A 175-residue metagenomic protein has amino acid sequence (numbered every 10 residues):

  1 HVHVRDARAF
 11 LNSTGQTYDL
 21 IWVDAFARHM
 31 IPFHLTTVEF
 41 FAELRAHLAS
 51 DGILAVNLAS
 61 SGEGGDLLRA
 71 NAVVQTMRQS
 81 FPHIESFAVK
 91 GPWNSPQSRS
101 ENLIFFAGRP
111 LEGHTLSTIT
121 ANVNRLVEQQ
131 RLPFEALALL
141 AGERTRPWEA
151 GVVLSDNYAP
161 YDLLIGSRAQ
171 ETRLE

Functional and structural regions predicted by a protein language model:
H1-A55, E63-A70, R78-S80: The AdoMet/dcAdoMet-binding core of the Class I SAM-like
V2-V4, V23, V38, V56 (+6 more regions): Extended aliphatic helical segments
E43-G113: C-terminal substrate-binding/active-site "lid" region of AdoMet-derived donor-dependent transferases
F87-E175: Soluble small-group transferase modules, centered on the S-adenosyl donor enzyme superfamily
